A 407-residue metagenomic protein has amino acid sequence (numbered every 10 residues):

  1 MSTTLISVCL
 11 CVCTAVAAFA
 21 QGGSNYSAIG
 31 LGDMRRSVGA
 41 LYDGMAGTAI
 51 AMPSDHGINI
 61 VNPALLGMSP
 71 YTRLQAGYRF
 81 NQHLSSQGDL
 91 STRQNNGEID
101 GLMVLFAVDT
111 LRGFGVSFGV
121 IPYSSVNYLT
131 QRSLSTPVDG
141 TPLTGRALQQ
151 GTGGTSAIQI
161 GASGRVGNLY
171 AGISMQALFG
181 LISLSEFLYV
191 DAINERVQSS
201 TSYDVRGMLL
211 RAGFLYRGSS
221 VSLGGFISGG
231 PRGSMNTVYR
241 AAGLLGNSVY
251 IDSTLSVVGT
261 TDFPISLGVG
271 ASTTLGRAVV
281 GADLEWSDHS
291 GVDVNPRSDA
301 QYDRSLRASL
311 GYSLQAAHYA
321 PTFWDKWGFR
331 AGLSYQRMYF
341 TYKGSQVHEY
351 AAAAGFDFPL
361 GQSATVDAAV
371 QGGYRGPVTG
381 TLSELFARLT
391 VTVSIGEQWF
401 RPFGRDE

Functional and structural regions predicted by a protein language model:
M1-C9: Bacterial N-terminal signal peptides that target proteins for export
A15-A17: N-terminal signal peptide c-region/cleavage motif recognized by signal peptidases
F19-S124: N-terminal, post-signal peptide beta-strand-biased segments of exported outer-membrane/organellar beta-barrel and other
Q21-G44, L105-E407: Outer-membrane beta-barrel porins/channels
